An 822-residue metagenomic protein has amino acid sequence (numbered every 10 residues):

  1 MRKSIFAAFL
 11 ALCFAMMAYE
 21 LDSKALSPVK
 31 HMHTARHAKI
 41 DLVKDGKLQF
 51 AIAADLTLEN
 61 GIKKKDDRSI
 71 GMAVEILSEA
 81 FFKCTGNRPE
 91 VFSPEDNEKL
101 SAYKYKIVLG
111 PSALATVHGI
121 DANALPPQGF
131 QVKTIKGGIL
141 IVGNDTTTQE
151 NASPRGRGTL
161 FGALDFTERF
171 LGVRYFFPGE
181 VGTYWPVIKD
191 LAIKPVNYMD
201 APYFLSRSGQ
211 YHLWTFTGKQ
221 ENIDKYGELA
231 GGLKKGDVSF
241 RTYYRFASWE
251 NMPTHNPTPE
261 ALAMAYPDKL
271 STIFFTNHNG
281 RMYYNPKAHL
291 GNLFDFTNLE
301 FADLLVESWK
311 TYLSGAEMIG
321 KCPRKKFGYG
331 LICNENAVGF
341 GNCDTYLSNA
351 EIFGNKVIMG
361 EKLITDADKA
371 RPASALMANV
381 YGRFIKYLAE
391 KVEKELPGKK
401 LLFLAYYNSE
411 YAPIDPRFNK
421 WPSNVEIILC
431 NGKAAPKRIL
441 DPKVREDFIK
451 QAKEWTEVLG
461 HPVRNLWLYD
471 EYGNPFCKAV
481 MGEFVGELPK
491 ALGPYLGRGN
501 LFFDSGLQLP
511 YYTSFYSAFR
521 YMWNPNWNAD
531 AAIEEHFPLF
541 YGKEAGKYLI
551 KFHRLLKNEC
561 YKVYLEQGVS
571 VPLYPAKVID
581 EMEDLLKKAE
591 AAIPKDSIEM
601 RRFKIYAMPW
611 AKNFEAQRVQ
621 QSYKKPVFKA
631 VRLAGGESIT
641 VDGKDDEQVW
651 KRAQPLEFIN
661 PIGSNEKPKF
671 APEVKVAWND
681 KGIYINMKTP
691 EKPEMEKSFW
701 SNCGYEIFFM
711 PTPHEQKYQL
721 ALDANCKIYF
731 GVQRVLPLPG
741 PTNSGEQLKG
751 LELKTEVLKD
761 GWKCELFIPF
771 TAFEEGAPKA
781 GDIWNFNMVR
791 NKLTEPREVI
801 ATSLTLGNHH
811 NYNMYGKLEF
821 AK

Functional and structural regions predicted by a protein language model:
A7-M16: Bacterial N-terminal signal peptides
Y19-M199, K681: Contiguous, structured surface segment used for ligand recognition
A73-I76, A80-F82, L125-Y381, E393 (+1 more regions): Feature activates predominantly on carbohydrate-active enzymes
N292, F296-D303, T311-M318, L429 (+2 more regions): Structured mid-domain segments that build the active-site/substrate or prosthetic-cofactor binding neighborhood
I385-A412, P462-G473, F502: Aromatic-lined carbohydrate-recognition surfaces of secreted/lumenal glycan-active proteins
L402-G432, F476-F484, L509-S514: Substrate-binding cleft/loops of secretory-pathway carbohydrate-active enzymes
A412-P416, F515-V627: Catalytic domains of carbohydrate-active enzymes that cleave complex glycans
Q621-K822: Structural preference for beta-rich elements and adjacent junctions enriched in aromatics
